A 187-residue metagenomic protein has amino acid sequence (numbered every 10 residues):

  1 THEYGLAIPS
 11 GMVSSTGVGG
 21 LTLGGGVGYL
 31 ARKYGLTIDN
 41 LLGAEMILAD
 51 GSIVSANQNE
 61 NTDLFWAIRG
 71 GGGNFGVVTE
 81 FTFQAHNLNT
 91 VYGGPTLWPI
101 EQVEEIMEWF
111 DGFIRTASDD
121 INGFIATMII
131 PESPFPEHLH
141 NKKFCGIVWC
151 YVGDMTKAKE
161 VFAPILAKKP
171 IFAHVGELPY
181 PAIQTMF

Functional and structural regions predicted by a protein language model:
Y4, I8-A44, L48: A gly/ser-rich beta-alpha-beta helix-loop segment of oxidoreductase catalytic cores
A44-E45, A49-F187: C-terminal cap/substrate-recognition region of VAO/PCMH-type FAD-linked oxidoreductases
